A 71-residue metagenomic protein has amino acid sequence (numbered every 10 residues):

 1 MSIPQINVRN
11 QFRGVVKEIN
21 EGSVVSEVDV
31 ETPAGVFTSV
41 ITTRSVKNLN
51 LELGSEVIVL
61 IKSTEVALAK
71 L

Functional and structural regions predicted by a protein language model:
M1-L71: Non-catalytic connector elements of ABC transporters
